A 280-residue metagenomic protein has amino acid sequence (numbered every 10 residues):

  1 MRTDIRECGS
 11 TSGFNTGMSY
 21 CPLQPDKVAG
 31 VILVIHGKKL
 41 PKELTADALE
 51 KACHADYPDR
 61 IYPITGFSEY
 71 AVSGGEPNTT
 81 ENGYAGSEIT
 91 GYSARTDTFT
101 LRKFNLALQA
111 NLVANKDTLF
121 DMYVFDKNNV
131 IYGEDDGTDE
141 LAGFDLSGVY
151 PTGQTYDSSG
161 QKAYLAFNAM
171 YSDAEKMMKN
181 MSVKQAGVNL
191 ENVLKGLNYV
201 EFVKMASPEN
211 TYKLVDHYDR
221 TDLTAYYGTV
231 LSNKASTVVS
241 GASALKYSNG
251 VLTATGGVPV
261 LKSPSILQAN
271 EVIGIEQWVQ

Functional and structural regions predicted by a protein language model:
M1-T65: Polar/acidic, low-complexity leader/linker segments enriched in S/T/G and N/D
V72-A110, G160-M177: Oligomerization/assembly interface segments of phage tail-like spikes and tubes
R102-A142: Short, acidic/charged, Gly/Pro-enriched secondary-structure junctions
F125-M177, Q280: Short beta-strand and beta-hairpin "edge-sheet" elements
A174-L190, L194: Extracellular polysaccharide-targeting segments
G187-N210: Beta-strand-rich domain onsets/edges
K204-Y227: Beta-strand-rich structural segments
T229-Q280: The feature marks long extracellular or luminal low-complexity segments
